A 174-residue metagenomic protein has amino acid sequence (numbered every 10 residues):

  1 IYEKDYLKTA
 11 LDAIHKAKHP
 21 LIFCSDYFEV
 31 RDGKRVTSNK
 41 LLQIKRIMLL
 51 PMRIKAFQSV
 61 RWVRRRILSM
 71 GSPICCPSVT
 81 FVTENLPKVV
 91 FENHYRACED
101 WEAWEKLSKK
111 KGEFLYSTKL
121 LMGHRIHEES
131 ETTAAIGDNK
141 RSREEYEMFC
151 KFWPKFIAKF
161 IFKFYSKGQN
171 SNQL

Functional and structural regions predicted by a protein language model:
I1, D5, T9-A13, E102-K106 (+2 more regions): Alpha-helical elements of Rossmann-like donor-binding domains used by nucleotide-donor carbohydrate transfer enzymes
E3, D32, E131-T133: Conserved protein kinase catalytic core
D5-I44: Conserved donor NDP-sugar-binding/catalytic core segment of glycosyltransferases
K16-A17, K110, K151-F152: Alpha-helix C-cap/termination motif
S25, Q43-R141: Conserved nucleotide-sugar donor-binding catalytic segment
D32-R35, I126, G168-Q173: Short, solvent-exposed polar/charged micro-motifs at secondary-structure junctions
L50-W62, E113-F114, G137-L174: C-terminal, non-catalytic tails of nucleotide-sugar-dependent glycosyltransferases
